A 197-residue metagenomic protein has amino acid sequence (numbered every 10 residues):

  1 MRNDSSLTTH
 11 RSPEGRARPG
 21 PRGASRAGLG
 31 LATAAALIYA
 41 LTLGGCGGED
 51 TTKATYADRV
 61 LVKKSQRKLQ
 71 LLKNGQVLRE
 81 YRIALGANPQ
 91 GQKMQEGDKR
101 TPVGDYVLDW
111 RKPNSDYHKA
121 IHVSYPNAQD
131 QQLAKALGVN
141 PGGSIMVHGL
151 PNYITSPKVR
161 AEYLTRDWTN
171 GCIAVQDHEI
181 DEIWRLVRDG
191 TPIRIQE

Functional and structural regions predicted by a protein language model:
M1-G23: N-terminal secretory signal peptides that target proteins for export/translocation
S25-A36: Sec-dependent N-terminal signal peptides
G44-G45: C-terminal motif of bacterial Sec signal peptides marking the signal peptidase cleavage site
G48-D58, L85-W110, A128-L133, D177-H178: N-terminal post-signal-peptidase region of extra-cytosolic proteins
D50, W110-E197: Exported/periplasmic cell-wall-interacting domains
K53-G75: Post-signal peptide N-terminal segment of mature Sec-exported envelope proteins
R59, E80-R82, D105, S144 (+1 more regions): Well-ordered beta-strand positions in beta-sheet-rich domains
Q76-N88: Short Gly/aromatic-enriched secondary-structure transition segments
